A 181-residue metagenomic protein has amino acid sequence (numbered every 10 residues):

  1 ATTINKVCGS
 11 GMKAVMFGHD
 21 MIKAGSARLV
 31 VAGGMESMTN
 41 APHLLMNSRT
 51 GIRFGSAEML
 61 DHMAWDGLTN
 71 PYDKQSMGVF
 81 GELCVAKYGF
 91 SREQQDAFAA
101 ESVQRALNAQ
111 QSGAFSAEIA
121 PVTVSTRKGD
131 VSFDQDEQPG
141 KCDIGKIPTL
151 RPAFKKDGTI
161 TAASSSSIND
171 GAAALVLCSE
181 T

Functional and structural regions predicted by a protein language model:
A1-L29, P71-M77, K141-S167: Conserved catalytic cysteine-centered active-site region of acyl-thioester-dependent Claisen-condensing enzymes
I4-E36, V85-A114, A174-T181: Active-site-proximal alpha-helical scaffold in enzymes
G9, T39-N40, S48, V103 (+1 more regions): Short secondary-structure boundary/hinge segments and terminal tails
A14, A41-H43, V131-Q135: Short, well-ordered secondary-structure micro-motifs
H19, L29-L83: Flexible glycine-/small-residue-enriched beta->alpha junction loops that bind anionic phosphate/pyrophosphate groups
W65-D66, E82, A86, D157-A162: Flexible glycine/proline-enriched surface loops and loop-helix/loop-strand junctions
Q94-T181: N-terminal extracellular/periplasmic Venus flytrap/periplasmic-binding protein-like
